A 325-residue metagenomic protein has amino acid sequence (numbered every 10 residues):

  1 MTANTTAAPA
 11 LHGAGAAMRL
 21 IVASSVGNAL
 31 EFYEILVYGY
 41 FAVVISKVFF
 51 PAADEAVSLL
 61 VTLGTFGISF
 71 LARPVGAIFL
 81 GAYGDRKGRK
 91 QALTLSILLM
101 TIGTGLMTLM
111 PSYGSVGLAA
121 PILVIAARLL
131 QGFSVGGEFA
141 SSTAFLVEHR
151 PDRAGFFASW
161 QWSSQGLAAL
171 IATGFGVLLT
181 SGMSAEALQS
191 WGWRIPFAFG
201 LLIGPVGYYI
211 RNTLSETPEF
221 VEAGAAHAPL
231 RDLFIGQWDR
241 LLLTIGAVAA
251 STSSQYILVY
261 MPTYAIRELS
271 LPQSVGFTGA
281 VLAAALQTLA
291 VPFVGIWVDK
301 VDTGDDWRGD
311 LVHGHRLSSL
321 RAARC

Functional and structural regions predicted by a protein language model:
Y38-G39, W238-Q287: Extracytoplasmic gate region of multi-pass secondary transporters
A42-V75, I122: Extracellular/periplasmic helix-loop-helix junction of adjacent transmembrane segments in MFS-like secondary
P51, L98-G117, H313-C325: C-terminal ends and interior cores of transmembrane alpha-helices in multi-pass membrane transporters/permeases
V75-R89, V291-T303: Helix-to-loop junctions at the C-terminal end of transmembrane segments in multipass secondary transporters
R86-L98, K300-G314: Cytoplasmic membrane-interface "Motif A"-like loop-to-helix N-cap segments of 12-TM Major Facilitator Superfamily
V116-G136: Hydrophobic core of transmembrane alpha-helices in multi-pass small-molecule transporters, especially MFS/SLC-type
S134, A154-T180, I203: Glycine-rich segments within core transmembrane alpha-helices of 12-TM secondary carriers
N212-P229: Flexible cytoplasmic inter-helical loops of multi-pass small-molecule transporters
